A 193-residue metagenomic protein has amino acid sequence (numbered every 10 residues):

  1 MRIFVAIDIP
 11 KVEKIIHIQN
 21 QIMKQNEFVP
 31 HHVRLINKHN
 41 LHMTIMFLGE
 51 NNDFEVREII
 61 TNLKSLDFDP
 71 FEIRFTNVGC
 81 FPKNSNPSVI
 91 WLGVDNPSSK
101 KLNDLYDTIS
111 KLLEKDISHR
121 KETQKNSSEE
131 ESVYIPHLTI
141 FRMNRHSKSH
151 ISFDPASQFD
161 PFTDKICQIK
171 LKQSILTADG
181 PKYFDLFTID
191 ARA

Functional and structural regions predicted by a protein language model:
M1-A193: Histidine-dependent nucleotide/RNA phosphoesterase domain, centered on the 2H-phosphoesterase fold with its duplicated
